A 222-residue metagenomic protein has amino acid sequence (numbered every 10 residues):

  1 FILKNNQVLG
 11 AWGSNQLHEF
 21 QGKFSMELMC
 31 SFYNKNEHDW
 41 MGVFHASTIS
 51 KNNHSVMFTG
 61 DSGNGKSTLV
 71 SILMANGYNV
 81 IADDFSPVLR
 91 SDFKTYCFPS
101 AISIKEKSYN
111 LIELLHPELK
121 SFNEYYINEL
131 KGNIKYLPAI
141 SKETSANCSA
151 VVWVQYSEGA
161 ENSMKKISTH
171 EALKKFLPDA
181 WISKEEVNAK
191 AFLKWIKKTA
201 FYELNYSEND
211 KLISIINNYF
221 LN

Functional and structural regions predicted by a protein language model:
F1, L9, V43, W181 (+1 more regions): Ordered hydrophobic segments in well-structured contexts
F1-N34, N218-N222: Charged, amphipathic alpha-helical linker segments immediately N-terminal to NTP-binding catalytic cores
N34-E37, L137-A139: Short, P/G- and charge-enriched loop/turn segments at secondary-structure junctions
K35-K51: Pre-Walker A adenine-sensing motif
S47-D61, A75-N222: Glycine-rich, often acidic-flanked micro-motifs that create phosphate/phosphodiester-binding or positioning elements
N64-K66: Conserved glycine(s) of the Walker
L69-V70: Post-Walker A alpha-helix
